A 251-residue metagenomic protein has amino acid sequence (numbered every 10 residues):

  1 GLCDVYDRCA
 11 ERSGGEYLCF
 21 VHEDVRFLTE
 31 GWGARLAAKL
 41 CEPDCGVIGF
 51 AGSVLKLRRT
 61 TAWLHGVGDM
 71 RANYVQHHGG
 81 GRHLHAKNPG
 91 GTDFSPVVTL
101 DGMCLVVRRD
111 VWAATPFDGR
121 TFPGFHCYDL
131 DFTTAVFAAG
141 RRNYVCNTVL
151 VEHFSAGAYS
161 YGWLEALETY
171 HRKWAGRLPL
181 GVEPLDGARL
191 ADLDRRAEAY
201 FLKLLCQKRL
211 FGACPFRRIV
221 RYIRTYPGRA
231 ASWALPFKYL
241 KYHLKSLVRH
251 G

Functional and structural regions predicted by a protein language model:
G1-S13: Glycine-rich, basic loop-to-helix element that forms the pyrophosphate-binding segment of sugar-nucleotide handling
L18: Short aromatic/hydrophobic "clamp" motif used to bind/position activated sugar donors
V21-E23: Catalytic metal- and UDP-sugar-binding loop of GT-A-like glycosyltransferases, i.e., residues flanking the conserved
R26, E30-M70: Conserved donor NDP-sugar-binding/catalytic core segment of glycosyltransferases
H83-V107: A recurrent flexible, glycine/aromatic-enriched loop bordering the glycosyltransferase active site that acts as
T99, R109, A113-T134, R141-E152: Donor nucleotide-sugar recognition loop
R141-R189: Active-site donor/metal-binding and catalytic loop motifs of nucleotide-sugar-dependent glycosylation enzymes
E168, R189-G251: Non-catalytic, C-terminal membrane-associated alpha-helical segments of glycosyltransferases
